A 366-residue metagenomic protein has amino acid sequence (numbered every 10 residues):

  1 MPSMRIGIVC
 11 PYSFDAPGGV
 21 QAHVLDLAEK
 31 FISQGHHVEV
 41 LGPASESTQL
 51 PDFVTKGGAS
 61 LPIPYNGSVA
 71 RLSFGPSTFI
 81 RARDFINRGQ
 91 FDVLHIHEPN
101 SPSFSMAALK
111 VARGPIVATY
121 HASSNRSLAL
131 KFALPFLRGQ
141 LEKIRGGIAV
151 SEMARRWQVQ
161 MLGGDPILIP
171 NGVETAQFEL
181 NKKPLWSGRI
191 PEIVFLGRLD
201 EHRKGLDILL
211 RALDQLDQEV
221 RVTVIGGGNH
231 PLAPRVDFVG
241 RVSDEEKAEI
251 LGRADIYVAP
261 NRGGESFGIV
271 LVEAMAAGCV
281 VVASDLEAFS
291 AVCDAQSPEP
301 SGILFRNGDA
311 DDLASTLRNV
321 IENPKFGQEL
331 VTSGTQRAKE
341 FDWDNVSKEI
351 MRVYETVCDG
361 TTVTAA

Functional and structural regions predicted by a protein language model:
C10-P17, V24-L25, E29-S77, R81 (+1 more regions): N-terminal strand-loop element at the rim of the active site of nucleotide-sugar-dependent glycosyltransferases
A44, M153, G172: Carbohydrate-associated surface elements
S124-G147, M153-A154, Q160-M161: Membrane-proximal helix-turn-helix segments that form the acceptor-binding/catalytic region of lipid-linked
R156-V159, P170-I190: Acidic anion/phosphate-binding donor-loop and adjacent secondary structure in glycosyltransferase catalytic cores
L185-K204, L210-D214: Conserved donor-binding/catalytic core segment of Leloir-type glycosyltransferases
V280-A283: Short hydrophobic beta-strand element within catalytic cores of glycosyltransferases and related nucleotide-activated
A295-D311, N319-K325: Conserved acidic donor-binding segment of nucleotide-sugar-dependent glycosyltransferases
D312, F326-E340: A short, well-ordered alpha-helix in the C-terminal region of glycosyltransferases
